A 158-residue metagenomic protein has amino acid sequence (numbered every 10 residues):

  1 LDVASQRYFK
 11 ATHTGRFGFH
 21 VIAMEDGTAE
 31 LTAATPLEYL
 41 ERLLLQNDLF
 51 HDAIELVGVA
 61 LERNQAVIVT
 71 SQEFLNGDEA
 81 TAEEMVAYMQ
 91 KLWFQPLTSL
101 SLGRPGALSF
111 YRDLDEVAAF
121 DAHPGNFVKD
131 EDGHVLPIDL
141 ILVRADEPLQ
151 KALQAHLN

Functional and structural regions predicted by a protein language model:
L1-D2, A60, S109-R112: Short acidic-hydrophobic surface loop/beta-edge motif
L1-Q46: ATP-binding glycine-rich loop module of kinase domains
D2-V3, F74, K129: Conserved hydrophobic "DFG−1" position in protein kinase catalytic cores
R7, H13-G15, L108-N158: Catalytic activation segment of kinase domains across protein kinase-like and atypical kinase folds
G15-F17, L75-A80, V143-R144: Short loop/turn segments at secondary-structure transitions that flank enzyme active sites
F17-A29, M85-Q95, A155-H156: A solvent-exposed, charged loop/short amphipathic helix patch at secondary-structure junctions
L44-G106: Conserved structural core of kinase catalytic domains
